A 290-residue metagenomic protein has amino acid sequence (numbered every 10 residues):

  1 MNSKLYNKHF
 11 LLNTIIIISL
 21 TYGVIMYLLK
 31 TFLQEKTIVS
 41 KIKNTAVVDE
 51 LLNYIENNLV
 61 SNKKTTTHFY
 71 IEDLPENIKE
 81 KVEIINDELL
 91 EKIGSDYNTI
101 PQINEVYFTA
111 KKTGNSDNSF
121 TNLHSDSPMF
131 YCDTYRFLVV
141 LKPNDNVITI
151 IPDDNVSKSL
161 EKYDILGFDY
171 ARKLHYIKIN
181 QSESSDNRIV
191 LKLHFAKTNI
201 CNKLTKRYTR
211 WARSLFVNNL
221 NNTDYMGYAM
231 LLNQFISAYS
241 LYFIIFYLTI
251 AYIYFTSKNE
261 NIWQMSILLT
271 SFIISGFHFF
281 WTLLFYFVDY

Functional and structural regions predicted by a protein language model:
M1-H9, Y228-F235: Short, Lys/Arg-rich N-terminal segment immediately upstream of the first membrane anchor
K4-I17, S257-I267: N-terminal Sec-pathway targeting helices
Y6, L12-N13, I17-I100: Non-heme Fe(II)/2-oxoglutarate
I25-I42, F255-N259, F279-Y290: Transmembrane-cytosolic junction motif
V47, V60-K64, P75-K79, G94-D96 (+5 more regions): Exposed regions on extracellular, virion, or secretory-pathway luminal proteins
K64-T149: Conserved double-stranded beta-helix
N144-L248, D289-Y290: Catalytic core of Fe(II)/2-oxoglutarate
N233-V288: C-terminal single-pass membrane-anchor helix
